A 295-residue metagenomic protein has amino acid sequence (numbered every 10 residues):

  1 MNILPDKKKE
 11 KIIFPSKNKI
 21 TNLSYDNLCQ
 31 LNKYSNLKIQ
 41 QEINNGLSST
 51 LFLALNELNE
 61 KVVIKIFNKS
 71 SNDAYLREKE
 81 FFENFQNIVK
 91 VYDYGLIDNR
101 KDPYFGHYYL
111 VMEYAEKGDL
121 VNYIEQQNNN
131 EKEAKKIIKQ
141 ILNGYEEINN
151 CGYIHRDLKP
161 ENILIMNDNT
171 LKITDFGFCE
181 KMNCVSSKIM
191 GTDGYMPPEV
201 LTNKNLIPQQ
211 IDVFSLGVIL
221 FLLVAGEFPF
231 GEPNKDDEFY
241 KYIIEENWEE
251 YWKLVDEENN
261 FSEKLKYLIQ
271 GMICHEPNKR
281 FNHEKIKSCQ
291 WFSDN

Functional and structural regions predicted by a protein language model:
K90-G106: Short beta-strand micro-motifs within the conserved protein kinase catalytic domain, predominantly in the N-lobe
P103-D119: Conserved short submotifs of the Hanks-type protein kinase catalytic core that shape the nucleotide-binding pocket
I137-I138: Activation segment signature within eukaryotic-like protein kinase domains
N149-I165: Catalytic-loop of the protein kinase fold
S187-V200: Conserved activation segment of eukaryotic-like protein kinases, specifically the C-terminal portion of the activation
V200-Q210: Conserved end of the kinase activation segment
C274-K279, H283-N295: Terminal C-lobe "cap" of eukaryotic-type protein kinase domains
